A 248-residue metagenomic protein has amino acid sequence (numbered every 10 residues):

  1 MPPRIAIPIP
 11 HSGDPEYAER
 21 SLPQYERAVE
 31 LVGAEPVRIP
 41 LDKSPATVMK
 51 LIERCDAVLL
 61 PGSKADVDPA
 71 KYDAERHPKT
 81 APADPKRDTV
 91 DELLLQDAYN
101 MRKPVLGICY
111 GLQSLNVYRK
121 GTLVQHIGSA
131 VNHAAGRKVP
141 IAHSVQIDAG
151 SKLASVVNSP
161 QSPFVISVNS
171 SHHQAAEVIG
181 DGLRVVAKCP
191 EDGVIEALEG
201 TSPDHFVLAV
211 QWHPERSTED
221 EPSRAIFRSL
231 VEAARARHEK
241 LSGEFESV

Functional and structural regions predicted by a protein language model:
M1-L106, N116-V117, V124, G128-S167 (+4 more regions): N-terminal beta1-alpha1 cap of cysteine-dependent amidohydrolase-like domains
C109: Conserved G/P- and acidic residue-centered "switch" motifs that form tight phosphate/ATP-binding loops in soluble
L112-S114: Hydrophobic, aromatic-enriched interface-forming segments
L208-W212: Active-site-proximal beta-strand elements of phosphoester/diester hydrolases
